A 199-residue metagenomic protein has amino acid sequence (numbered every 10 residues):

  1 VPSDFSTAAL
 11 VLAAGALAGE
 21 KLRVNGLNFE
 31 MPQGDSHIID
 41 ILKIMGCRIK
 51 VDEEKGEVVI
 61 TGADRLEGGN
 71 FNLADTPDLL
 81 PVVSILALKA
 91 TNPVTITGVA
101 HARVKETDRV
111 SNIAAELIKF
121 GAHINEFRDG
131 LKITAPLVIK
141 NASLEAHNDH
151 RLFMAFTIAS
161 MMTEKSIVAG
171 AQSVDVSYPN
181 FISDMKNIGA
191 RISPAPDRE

Functional and structural regions predicted by a protein language model:
V1-E199: Short, structured segments at the rim of ligand-binding sites
